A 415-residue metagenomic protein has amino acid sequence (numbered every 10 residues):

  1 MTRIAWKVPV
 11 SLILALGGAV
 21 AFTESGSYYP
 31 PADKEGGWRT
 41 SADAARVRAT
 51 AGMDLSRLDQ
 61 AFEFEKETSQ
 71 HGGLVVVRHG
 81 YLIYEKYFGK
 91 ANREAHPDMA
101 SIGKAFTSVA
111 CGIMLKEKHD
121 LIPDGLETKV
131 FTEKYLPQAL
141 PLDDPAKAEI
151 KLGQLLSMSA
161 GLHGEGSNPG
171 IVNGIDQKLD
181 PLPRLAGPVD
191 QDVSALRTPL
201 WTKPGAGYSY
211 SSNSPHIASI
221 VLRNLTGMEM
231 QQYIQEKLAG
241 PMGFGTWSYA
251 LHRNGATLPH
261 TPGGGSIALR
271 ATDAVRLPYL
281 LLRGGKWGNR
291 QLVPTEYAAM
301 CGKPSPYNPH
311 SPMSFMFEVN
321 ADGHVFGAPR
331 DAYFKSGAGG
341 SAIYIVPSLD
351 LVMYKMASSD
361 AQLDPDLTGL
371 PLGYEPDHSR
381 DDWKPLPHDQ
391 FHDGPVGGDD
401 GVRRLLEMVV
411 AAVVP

Functional and structural regions predicted by a protein language model:
I4-N92, P97, K116-P123, M228 (+2 more regions): N-terminal leader/targeting segments and the immediately adjacent pre-domain N-terminus
S56, Q60, I83-K86, F131 (+2 more regions): Short, charged, amphipathic alpha-helices and their helix-cap/turn boundaries
F64-K66, D144-A146, P183, G207 (+3 more regions): Short Gly/Pro-enriched turn/cap motifs at secondary-structure boundaries
G80, P97-L126, L155, A218-L222 (+1 more regions): Active-site SXXK
D98, E117-H163, R197, N224-G264 (+1 more regions): Active-site helix/loop module of the DD-peptidase/beta-lactamase fold, centered on the serine-lysine SxxK catalytic
M158, S214-V221, G265-W287, S341-S358: Active-site-proximal alpha-helical segments within enzyme catalytic domains
F244-W247, L251, G302-Y354: Active-site Gly/Thr loop motif
S336-P415: Structured C-terminal helix/loop/strand segments within mature extracytoplasmic catalytic/sensor domains
